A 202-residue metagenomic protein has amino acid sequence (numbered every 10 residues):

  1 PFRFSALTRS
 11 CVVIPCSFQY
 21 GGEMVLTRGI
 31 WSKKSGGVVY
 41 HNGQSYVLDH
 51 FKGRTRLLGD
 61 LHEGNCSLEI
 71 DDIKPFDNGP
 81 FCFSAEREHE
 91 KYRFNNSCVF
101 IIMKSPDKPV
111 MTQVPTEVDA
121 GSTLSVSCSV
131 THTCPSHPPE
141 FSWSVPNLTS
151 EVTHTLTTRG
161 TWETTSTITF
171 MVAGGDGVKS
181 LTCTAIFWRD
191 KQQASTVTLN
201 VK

Functional and structural regions predicted by a protein language model:
P1, S105-V114: Proline-enriched interdomain boundary motifs that mark the N-terminal boundary and often initiate the first structured
F2-F4, R56-L58, I70-D72, P115 (+2 more regions): Beta-strand-rich interaction surfaces with strong enrichment in secreted/lumenal proteins
A6-V13, M24-L26, L61-N65, D72-F83 (+5 more regions): Solvent-exposed loop/turn motifs of extracellular immunoglobulin-like beta-sandwich domains
V13-S17, R54-I101: Ligand-binding face of N-terminal immunoglobulin V-set domains in extracellular IgSF glycoproteins
F18, D72, A85-R87, V130 (+3 more regions): Hydrophobic beta-strand positions in extracellular immunoglobulin-like domains
Q19-R54, C134-T153: N-terminal V-set
E23, F76, P80-P106, G160 (+1 more regions): Extracellular/luminal immunoglobulin-like beta-sandwich modules
M24-R28, Y40-N42, G79, K91-N95 (+5 more regions): Intrinsically disordered, low-complexity regions enriched in proline, serine, glycine and charged residues
